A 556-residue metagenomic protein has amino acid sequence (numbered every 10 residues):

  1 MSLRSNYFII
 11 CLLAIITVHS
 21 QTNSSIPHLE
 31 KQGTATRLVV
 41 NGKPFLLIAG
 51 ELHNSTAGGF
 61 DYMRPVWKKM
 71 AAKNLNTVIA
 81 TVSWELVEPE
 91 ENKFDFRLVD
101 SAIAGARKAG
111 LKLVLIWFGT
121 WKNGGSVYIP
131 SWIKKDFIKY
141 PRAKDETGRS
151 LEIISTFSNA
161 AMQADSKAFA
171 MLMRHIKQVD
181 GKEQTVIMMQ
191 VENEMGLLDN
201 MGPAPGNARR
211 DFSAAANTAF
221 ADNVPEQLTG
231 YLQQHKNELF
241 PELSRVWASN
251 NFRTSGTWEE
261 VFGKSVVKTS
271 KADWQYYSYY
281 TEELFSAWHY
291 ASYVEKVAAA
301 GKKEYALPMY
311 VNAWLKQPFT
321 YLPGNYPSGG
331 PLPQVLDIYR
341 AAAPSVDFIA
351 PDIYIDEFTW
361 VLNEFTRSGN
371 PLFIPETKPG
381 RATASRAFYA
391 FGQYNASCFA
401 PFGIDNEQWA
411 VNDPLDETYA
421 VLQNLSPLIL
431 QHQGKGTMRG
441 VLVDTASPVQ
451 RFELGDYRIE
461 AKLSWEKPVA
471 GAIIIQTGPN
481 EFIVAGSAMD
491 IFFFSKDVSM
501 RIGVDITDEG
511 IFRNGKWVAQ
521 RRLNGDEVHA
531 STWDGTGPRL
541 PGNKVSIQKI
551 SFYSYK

Functional and structural regions predicted by a protein language model:
M1-S24: Bacterial Sec-dependent N-terminal signal peptides
Q21-N76: N-terminal carbohydrate-binding accessory modules
L46-G50, V78-A80, L113-W117, I187-V191 (+4 more regions): Hydrophobic faces of well-ordered beta-strands that scaffold small-molecule active sites in alpha/beta enzyme cores
T56-A72, G324-A342, F358-V361, A384-A387: Short, acidic/polar
Y62-Y140, I176, Y290-E304: Aromatic-lined substrate-binding rim segments of carbohydrate-active enzymes
L111, V294-L307, Q334-H432: Catalytic-core region of carbohydrate-active enzymes that cleave or remodel glycosidic bonds
Y140-L336: Polysaccharide-binding and catalytic clefts of secreted carbohydrate-active enzymes
F388-S499, D505, G510-G515: Aromatic- and carboxylate-lined catalytic core of secreted/periplasmic carbohydrate-active enzymes
